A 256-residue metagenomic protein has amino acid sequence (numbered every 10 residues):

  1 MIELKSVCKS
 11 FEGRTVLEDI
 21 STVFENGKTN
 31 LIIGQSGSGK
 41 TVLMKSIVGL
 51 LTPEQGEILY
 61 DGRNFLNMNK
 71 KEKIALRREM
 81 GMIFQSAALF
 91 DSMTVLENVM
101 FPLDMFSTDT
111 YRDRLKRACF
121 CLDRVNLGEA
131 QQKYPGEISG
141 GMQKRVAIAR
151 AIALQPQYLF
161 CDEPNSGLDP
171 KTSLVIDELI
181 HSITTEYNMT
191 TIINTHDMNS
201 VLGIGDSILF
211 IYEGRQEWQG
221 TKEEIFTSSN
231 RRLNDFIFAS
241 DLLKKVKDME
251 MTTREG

Functional and structural regions predicted by a protein language model:
V48: Helix-to-loop junction immediately C-terminal to a conserved catalytic motif
G56-N64: Conserved ABC transporter NBD signature motif
Y134-I138, M142: Conserved ABC ATPase signature
A153-Q157: A short, proline-enriched helix->beta-strand linker immediately N-terminal to the Walker B motif in ABC-type P-loop
L159-D162: Catalytic Walker B motif of ABC-type/P-loop ATPase nucleotide-binding domains
P170-T172: Helix N-cap at the start of a conserved alpha-helix in ABC-type nucleotide-binding domains
